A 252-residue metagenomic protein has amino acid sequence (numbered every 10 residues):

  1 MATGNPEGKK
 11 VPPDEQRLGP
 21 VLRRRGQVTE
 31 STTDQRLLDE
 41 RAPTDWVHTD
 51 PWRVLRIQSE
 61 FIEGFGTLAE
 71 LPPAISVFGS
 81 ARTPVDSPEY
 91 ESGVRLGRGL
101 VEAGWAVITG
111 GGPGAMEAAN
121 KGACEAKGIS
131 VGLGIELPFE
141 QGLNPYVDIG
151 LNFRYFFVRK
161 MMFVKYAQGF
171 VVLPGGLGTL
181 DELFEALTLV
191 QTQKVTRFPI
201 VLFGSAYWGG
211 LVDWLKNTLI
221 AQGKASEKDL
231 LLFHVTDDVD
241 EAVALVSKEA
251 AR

Functional and structural regions predicted by a protein language model:
A2-Q35, D39-I135: Glycine-rich beta-alpha loop segments
G4, L68, A126, Y166 (+4 more regions): Change "in soluble alpha/beta enzymes" to "in soluble alpha/beta proteins
V47-V54, P199, G204-Y207: Catalytic-core regions of core metabolic enzymes, especially those transforming organic acids/acyl-group intermediates
L68-E70, G99-V101, A123-C124, Q141-P145 (+3 more regions): Solvent-exposed alpha-helices and their adjacent loops that cap or buttress functional pockets in soluble metabolic
G114-V172: Acidic/glycine-enriched connector segments
L137-G142, T179, Y207-G210: Short gly/pro/ser/thr-enriched loop/turn and capping motifs at secondary-structure boundaries
R154-A206, A250-R252: Active-site/ligand-binding-proximal alpha/beta "capping" segment
L202-R252: C-terminal functional extensions of proteins
